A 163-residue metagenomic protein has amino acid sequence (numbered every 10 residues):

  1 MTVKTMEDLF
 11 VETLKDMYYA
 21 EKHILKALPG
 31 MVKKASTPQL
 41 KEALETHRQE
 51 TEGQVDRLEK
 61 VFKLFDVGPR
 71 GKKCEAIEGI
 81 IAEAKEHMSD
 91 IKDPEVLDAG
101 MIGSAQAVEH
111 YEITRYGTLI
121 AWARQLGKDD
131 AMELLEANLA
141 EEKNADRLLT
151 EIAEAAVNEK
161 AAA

Functional and structural regions predicted by a protein language model:
M1-A163: Amphipathic alpha-helical hairpins
